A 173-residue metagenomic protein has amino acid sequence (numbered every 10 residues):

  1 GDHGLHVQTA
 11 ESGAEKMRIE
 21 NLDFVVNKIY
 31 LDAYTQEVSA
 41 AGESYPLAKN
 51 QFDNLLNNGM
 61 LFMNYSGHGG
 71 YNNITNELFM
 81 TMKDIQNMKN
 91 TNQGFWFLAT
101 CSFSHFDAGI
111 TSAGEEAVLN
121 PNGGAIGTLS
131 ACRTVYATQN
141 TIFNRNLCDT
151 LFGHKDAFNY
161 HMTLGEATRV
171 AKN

Functional and structural regions predicted by a protein language model:
G1-N173: Cysteine-dependent hydrolase recognition
